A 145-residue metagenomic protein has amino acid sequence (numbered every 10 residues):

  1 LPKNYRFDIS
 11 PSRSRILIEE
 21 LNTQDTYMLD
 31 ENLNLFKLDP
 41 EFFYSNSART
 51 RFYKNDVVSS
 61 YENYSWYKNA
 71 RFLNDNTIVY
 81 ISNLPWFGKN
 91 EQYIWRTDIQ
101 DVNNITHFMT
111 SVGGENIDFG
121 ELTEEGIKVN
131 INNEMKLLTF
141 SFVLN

Functional and structural regions predicted by a protein language model:
L1, L33-Y61, S111-E124: Surface-exposed loop and turn segments in beta-propeller and other repeat-based domains that flank or scaffold
L1-Q24, M28-N34: Terminal domain-start segments
F7-E20, A70-I78, D118-K128, V143: Blade-terminus and WD-like Trp-Asp/Gly-His loop motifs, strongest in beta-propeller folds
E20-N22, D30-L33, F42, S82-L84 (+1 more regions): A mature extracytoplasmic/lumenal domain signature
T23-L29, L84-T97, N133-L144: Structural motif
E31-F43, D101-N104, F142-L144: Short loop/turn segments immediately following beta-strands, especially the blade-tip and inter-blade linker loops
Y53-N116: Conserved binding-pocket/active-site segment within a compact domain
T97-N145: Acidic, small-residue rich beta-repeat scaffolds with periodic aromatic anchors
